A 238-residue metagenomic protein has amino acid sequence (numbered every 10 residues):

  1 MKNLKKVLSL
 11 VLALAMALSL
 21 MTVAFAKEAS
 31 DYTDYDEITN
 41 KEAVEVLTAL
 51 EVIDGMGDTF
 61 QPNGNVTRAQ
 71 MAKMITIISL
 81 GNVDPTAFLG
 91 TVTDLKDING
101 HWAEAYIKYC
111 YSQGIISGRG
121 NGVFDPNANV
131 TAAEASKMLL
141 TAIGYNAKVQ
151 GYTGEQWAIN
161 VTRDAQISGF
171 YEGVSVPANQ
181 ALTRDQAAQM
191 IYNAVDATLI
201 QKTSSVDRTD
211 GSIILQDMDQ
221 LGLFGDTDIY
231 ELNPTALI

Functional and structural regions predicted by a protein language model:
K2-K41, L50-A72, T76-E104, Q113-A133 (+2 more regions): Feature responds to low-complexity, polar/acidic, surface-exposed segments characteristic of secreted/exported proteins
V46-L47, C110: PEST-like intrinsically disordered low-complexity regions enriched in serine, proline, threonine and acidic/polar
D185, Q189-M190: Surface-exposed binding/hinge segments that line and control ligand-binding clefts or catalytic entry sites
